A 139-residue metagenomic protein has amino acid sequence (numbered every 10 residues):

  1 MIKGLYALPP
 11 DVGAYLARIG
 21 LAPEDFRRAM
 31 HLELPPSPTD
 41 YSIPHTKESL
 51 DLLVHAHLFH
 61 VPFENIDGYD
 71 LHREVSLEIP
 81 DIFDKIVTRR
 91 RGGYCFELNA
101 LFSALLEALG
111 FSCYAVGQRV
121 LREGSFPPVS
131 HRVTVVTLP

Functional and structural regions predicted by a protein language model:
I2-K3: Glycine-aromatic micro-motifs
Y6-R90: Secondary-structure boundary elements
A100-P139: Hydrophobic/aromatic-rich core segments of domains that either
